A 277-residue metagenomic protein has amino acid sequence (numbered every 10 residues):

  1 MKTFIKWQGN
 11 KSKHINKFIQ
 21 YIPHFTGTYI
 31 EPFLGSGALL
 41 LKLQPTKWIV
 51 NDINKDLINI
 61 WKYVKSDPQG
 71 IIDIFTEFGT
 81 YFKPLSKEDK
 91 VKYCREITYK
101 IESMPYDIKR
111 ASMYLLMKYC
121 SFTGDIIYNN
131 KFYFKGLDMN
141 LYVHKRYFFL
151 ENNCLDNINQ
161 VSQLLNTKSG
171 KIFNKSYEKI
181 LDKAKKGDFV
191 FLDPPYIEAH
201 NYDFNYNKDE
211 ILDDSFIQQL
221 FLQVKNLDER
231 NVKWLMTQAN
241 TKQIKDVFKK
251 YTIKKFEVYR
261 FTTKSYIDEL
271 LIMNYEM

Functional and structural regions predicted by a protein language model:
M1-H14, P68-F191, I197-F204, Q219 (+1 more regions): SAM-dependent nucleic-acid methyltransferase catalytic core
F18-Y21, Y29-L43, V50-K55, L115-F122 (+4 more regions): Conserved proline-anchored active-site loop of SAM-dependent methyltransferases that bridges a beta-strand
Q20, F25-R95, Y142-K145: SAM cofactor-binding core of SAM-dependent methyltransferases, primarily the Rossmann-like beta-alpha-beta module
I22, A184, Q223-L227: Hydrophobic helix-cap positions at the C-terminus of alpha-helices in RecA-like/P-loop ATPase nucleotide-binding cores
L40-Q44, D182-A184, I244-K250: Short loop/helix-cap segments at secondary-structure boundaries that form the rim of catalytic
K55-L57, F78, K179, T241 (+1 more regions): Residue-level detector of flexible, active-site-proximal loop/helix-junction positions within diverse enzyme catalytic
I197-H200, N205-M277: Long, positively charged, glycine-interspersed low-complexity recognition regions
